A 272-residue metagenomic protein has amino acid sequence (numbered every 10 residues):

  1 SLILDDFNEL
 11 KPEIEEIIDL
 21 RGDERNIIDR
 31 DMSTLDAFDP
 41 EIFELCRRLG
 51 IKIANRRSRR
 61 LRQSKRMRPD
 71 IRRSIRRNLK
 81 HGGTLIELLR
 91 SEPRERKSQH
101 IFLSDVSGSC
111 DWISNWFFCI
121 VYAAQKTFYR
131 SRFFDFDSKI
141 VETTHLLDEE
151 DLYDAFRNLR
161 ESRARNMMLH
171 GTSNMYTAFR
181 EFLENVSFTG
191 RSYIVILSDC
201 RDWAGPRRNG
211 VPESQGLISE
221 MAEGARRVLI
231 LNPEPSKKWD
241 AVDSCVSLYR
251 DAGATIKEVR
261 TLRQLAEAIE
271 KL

Functional and structural regions predicted by a protein language model:
S1-K97: Acidic/polar low-complexity segments with low predicted structural confidence
I75, L103-S107, S192-R207, A254: DG-centered beta-turn motif at the end of beta-strands
I75, R90-C119, S198: MIDAS-like acidic motif and immediate structural context at the N-terminus of von Willebrand factor A/I domains
S109-D111, I140, R201-G205, S236-K237: Short acidic, S/G/P-rich loop/turn micro-motifs used as interaction or catalytic elements
N115, I120-G171: Metal-dependent catalytic core segments for phosphate chemistry
Y153-S192, P235: Von Willebrand factor
R208-L217: Charged helix-capping and loop-helix junction motifs
L217-L272: Von Willebrand factor type A / integrin I
